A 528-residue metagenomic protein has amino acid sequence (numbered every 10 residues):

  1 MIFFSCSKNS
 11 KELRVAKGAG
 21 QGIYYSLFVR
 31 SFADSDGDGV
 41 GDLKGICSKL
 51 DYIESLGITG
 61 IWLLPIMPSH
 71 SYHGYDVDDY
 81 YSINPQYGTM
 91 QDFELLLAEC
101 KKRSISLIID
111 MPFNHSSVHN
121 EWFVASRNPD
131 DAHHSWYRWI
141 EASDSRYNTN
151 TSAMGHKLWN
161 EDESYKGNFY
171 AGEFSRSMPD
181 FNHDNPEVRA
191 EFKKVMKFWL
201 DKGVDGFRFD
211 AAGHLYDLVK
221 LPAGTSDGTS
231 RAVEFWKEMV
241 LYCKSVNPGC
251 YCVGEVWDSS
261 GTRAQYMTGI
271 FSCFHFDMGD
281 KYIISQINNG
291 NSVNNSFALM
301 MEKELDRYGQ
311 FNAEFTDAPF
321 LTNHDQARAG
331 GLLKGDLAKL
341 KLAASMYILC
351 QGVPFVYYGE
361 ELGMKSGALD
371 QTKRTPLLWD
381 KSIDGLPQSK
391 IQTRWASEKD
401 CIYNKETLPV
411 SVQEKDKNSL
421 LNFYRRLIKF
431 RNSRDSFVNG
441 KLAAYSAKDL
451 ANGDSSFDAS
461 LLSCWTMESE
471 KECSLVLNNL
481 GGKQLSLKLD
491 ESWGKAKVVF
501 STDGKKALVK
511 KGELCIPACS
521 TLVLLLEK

Functional and structural regions predicted by a protein language model:
M1-S5: Hydrophobic h-region of N-terminal signal peptides that target proteins for export in Gram-negative bacteria
C6-K193, K197, D201, H214-A264: Acidic/aromatic-lined carbohydrate-recognition and catalytic surfaces of CAZymes acting on diverse glycans
A19-G20, K244-V246, D258, M267 (+4 more regions): Loop/helix patches that line or flank the sugar-binding groove of alpha-linked glycan CAZymes
Y24-S26, G60-P65, I108-I109, G206-R208 (+5 more regions): Structural recognition of the beta-strand scaffold that forms the well-ordered cores of secreted hydrolase catalytic
I58, V204, A212, G352-V353: A structural motif
L97-A98, N114-H115, N120-A132, S143-D144 (+6 more regions): Active-site-proximal helices and loops of the catalytic beta/alpha 8
Q484-D503: Beta-strand-rich binding/interaction modules
K510-K528: C-terminal beta-strand-rich structural cap/linker in extracellular carbohydrate-active enzymes
